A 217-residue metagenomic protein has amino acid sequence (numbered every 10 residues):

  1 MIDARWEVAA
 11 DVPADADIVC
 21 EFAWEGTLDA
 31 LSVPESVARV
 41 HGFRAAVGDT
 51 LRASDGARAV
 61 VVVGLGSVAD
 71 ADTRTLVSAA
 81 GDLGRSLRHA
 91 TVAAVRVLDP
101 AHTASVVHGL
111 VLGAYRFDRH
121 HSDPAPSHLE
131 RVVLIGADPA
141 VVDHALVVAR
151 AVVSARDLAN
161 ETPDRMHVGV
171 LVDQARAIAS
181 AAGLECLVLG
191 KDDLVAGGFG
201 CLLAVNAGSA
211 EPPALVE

Functional and structural regions predicted by a protein language model:
M1-E217: Glycine-/small-residue-enriched capping loops at alpha/beta junctions
